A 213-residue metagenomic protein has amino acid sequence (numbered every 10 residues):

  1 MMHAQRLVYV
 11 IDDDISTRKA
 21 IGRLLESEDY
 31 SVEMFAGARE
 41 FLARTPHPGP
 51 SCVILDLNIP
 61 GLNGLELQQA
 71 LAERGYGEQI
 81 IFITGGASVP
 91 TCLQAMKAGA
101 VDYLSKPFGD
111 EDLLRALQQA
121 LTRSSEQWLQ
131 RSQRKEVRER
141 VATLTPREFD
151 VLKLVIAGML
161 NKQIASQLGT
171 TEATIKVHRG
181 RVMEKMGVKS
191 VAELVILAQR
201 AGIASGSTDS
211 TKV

Functional and structural regions predicted by a protein language model:
M34-C52: Acidic, metal-coordinating helix/loop segments flanking the phosphotransfer/catalytic sites of two-component signaling
A36-G37, N63-E66: Acidic catalytic/metal-coordinating carboxylates
A43, L65-E78, Q94: Short amphipathic alpha-helix used as the core "switch/output" element in two-component signaling
D56, T84: Active-site residues of response regulator receiver
S88-P90, L104, F108-Q118, Q167: C-terminal output helix
L160-E193: Recognition helix of helix-turn-helix DNA-binding domains
M183-V213: Basic, Lys/Arg-enriched C-terminal extension of HTH/homeodomain DNA-binding domains
